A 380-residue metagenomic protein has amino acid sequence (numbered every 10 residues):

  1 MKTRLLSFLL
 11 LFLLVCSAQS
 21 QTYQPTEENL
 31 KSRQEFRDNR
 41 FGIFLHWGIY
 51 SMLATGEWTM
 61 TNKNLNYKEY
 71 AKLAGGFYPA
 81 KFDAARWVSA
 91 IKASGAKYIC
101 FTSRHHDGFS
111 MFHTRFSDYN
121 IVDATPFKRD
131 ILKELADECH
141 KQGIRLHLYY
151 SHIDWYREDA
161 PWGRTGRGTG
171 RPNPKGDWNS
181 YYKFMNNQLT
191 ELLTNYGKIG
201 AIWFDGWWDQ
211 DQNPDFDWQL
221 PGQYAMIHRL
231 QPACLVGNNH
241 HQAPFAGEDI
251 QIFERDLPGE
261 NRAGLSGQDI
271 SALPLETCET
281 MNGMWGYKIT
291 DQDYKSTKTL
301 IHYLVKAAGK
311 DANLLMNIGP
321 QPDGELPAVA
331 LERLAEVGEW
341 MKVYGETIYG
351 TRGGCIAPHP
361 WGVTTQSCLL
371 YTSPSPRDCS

Functional and structural regions predicted by a protein language model:
M1-L6: Bacterial N-terminal signal peptides that target proteins for export
S7-V15: Bacterial N-terminal signal peptides
L13, L370-Y371: Ordered hydrophobic segments in well-structured contexts
Q21-L370: Mature catalytic domains of secreted/periplasmic carbohydrate-active enzymes
Y371-S380: Single conserved hydrophobic/aromatic residue that forms the stacking wall/gate of nucleotide- or nucleobase-binding
